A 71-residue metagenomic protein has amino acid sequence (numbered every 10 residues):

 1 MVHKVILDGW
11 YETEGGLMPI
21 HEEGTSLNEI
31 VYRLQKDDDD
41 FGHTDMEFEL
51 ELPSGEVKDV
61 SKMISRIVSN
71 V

Functional and structural regions predicted by a protein language model:
M1-V2, N70: His-enriched metal-coordination microenvironments in redox/metal-binding proteins
V2-D8, R33, E47-E51, E56-V57: Ser/Thr- (and often Asn-) enriched beta-sheet segments in non-cytosolic proteins
V2-N28: N-terminal acidic leader/helix
S26-M46: A short, charged, amphipathic alpha-helix used as a generic interaction element across diverse proteins
D39-V71: Short, mixed-charge low-complexity intrinsically disordered segments
